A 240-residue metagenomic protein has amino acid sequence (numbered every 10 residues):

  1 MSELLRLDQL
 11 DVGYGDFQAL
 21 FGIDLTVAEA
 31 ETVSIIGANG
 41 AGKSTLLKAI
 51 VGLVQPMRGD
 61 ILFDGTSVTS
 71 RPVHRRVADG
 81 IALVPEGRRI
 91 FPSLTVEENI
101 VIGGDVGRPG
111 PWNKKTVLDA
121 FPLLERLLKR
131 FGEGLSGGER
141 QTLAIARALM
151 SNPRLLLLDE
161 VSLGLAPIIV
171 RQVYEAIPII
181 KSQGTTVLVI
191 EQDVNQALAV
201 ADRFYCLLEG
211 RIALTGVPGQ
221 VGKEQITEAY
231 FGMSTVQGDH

Functional and structural regions predicted by a protein language model:
I36-A38: The feature captures the beta-strand-to-loop junction immediately N-terminal to the Walker
V51: Helix-to-loop junction immediately C-terminal to a conserved catalytic motif
Q55, S67-R88, K114, R126-R130 (+1 more regions): ABC ATPase NBD coupling module
G59-S67, D79, W112-N113, D119 (+1 more regions): Conserved ABC transporter NBD signature motif
F131-L135, E139: Conserved ABC ATPase signature
A148-L149: ABC ATPase C-loop
N152: Conserved catalytic motifs of ABC-family nucleotide-binding domains
